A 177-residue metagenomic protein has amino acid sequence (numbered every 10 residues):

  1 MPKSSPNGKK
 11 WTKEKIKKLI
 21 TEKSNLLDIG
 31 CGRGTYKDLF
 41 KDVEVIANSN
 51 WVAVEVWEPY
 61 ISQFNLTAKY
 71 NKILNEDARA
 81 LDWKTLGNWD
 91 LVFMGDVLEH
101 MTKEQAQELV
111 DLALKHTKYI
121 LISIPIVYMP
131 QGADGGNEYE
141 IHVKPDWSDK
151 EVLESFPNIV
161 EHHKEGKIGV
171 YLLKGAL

Functional and structural regions predicted by a protein language model:
M1-G87, E104-K115, Y119-L177: Class I (Rossmann-like) S-adenosyl-L-methionine-dependent methyltransferase catalytic domain, capturing the SAM-binding
F93: A conserved beta-strand element that flanks and buttresses the S-adenosyl-L-methionine
V97-H100: Hydrophobic adenine-recognition pocket in adenosine-nucleotide-binding enzymes
